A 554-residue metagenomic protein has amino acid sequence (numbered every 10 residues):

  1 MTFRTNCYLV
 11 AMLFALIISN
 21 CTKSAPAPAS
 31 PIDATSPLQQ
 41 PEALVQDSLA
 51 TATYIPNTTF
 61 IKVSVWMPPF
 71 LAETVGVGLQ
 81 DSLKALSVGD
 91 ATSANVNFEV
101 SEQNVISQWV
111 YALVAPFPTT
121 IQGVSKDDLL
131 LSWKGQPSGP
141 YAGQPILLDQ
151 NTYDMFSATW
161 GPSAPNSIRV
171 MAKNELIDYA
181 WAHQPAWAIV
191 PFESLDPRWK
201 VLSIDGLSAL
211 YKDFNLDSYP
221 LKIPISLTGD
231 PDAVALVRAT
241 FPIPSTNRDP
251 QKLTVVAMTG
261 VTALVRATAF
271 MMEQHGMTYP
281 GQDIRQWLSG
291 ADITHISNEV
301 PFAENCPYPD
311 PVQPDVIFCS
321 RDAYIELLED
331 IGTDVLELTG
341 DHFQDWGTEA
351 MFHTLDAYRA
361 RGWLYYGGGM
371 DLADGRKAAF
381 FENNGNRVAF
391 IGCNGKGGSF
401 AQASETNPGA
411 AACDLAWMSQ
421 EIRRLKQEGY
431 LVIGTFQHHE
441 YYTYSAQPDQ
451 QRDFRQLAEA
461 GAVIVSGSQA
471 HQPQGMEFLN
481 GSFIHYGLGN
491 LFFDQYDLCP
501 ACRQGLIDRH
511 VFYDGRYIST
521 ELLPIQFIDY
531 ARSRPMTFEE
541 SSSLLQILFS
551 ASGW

Functional and structural regions predicted by a protein language model:
M1-V105, V110, L176, P185 (+4 more regions): Intrinsically disordered, low-complexity Ser/Thr/Pro-rich tracts
Y54-S82, A91-N247: Exported/periplasmic ABC-transporter solute-binding proteins
A85, G135-G139, A186-W187, T294 (+2 more regions): A general structural signal for well-ordered secondary-structure junctions
T240-W554: Acidic, metal/ion-coordinating pockets
